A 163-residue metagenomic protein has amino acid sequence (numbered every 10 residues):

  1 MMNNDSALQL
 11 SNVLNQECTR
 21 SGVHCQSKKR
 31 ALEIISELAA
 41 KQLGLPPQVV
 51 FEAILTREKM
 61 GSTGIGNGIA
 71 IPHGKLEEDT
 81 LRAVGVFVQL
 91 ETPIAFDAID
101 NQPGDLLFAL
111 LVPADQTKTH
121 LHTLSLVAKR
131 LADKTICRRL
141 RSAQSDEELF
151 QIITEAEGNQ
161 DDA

Functional and structural regions predicted by a protein language model:
M1-A163: Cytosolic covalent-transfer regions centered on His/Cys nucleophiles that carry phosphoryl or persulfide groups
